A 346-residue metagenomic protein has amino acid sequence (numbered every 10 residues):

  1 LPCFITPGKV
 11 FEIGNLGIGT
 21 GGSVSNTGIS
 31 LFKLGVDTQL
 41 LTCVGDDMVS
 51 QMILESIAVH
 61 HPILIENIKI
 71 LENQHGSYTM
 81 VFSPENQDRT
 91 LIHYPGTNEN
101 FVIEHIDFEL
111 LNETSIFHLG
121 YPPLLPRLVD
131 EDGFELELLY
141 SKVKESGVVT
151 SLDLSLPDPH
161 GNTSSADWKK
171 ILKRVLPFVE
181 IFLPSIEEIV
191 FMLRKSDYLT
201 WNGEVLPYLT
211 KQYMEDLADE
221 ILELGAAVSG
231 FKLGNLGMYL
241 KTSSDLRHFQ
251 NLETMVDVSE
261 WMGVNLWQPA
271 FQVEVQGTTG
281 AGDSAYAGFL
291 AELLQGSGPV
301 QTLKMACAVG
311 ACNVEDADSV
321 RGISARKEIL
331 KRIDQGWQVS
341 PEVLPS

Functional and structural regions predicted by a protein language model:
L1-C43, M48-A58, I63, N86 (+4 more regions): Glycine-rich phosphate/adenosyl-contacting loop at the front of the ribokinase-like
L41-D46, I65-G76, G230-L233, P269: Beta-strand->loop->alpha-helix junctions that form or flank phosphate-binding loops in nucleotide-handling enzymes
H60-I63, S165-F191, E253, S259-N265: Structural recognition of alpha->loop->beta junctions
I70-L71, V81-R127: Conserved phosphate-binding/catalytic loop of the ribokinase/pfkB sugar-kinase fold
L124-F134, N162, M192-K195, T200-W201: Glycine/threonine-rich flexible loop motifs
D132-S146, K170-F178: Catalytic-core regions built around general acid/base machinery
S141-E145, R174, L193-S346: Conserved phosphate-binding/catalytic region of the ribokinase-like
S146-S155: Short beta-strand/loop segments at the ligand-binding rim of alpha/beta enzyme cores
